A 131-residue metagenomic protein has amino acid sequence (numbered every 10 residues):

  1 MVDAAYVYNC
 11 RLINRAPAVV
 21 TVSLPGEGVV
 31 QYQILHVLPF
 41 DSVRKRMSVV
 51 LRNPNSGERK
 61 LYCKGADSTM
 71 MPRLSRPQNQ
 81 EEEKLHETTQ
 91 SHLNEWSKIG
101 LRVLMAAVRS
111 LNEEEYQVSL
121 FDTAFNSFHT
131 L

Functional and structural regions predicted by a protein language model:
M1-L131: Signature of the cytosolic headpiece of P-type E1-E2 ATPases
